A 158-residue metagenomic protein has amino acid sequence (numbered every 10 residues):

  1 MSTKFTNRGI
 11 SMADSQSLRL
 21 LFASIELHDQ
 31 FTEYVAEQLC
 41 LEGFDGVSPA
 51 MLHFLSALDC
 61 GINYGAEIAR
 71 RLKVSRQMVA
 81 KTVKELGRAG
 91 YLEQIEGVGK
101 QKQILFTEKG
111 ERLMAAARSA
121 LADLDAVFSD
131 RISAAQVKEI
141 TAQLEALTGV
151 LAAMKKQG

Functional and structural regions predicted by a protein language model:
M1-D45: N-terminal leader segment of winged-helix/HTH proteins
M1-S15, A135-G158: C-terminal regulatory/oligomerization modules of transcriptional regulators
T6-N7, K84-A142: Charged, amphipathic alpha-helical coiled-coil/dimerization segments
F22, D45, A66, A135-K138: Short, solvent-exposed positions on alpha-helices
I25-H28, L55, D59-I62, T107 (+2 more regions): Generic structural concept
L27, F31-Q38, L72, L113-R131 (+1 more regions): Alpha-helical linker/hinge and terminal dimerization helices associated with HTH transcriptional regulators
E33-M78, V98: N-terminal helix-turn-helix DNA-binding core of bacterial DNA-binding proteins
